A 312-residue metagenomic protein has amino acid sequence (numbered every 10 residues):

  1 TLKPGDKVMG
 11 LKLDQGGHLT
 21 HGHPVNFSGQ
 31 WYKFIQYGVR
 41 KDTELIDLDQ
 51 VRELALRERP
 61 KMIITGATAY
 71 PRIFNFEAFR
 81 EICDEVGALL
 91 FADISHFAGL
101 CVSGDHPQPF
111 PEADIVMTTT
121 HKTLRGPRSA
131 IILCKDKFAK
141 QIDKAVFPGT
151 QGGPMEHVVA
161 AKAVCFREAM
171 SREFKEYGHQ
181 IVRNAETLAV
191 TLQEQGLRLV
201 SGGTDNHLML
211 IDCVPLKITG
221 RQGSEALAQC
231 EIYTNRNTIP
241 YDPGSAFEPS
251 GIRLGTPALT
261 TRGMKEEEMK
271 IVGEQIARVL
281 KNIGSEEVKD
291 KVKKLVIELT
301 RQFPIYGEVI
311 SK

Functional and structural regions predicted by a protein language model:
T1-G196: Conserved PLP-enzyme active-site core in the AAT-like
R40-T43, E168-M170, P215-K217, A258-G263 (+1 more regions): A generic structural motif
A139-K144, A163-A169, G202-M209, P249-T256 (+1 more regions): Short acidic (Asp/Glu) and glycine-rich catalytic loops that position anionic groups and cofactors
G153-E156, E173-Q180, L192, G196-G203 (+2 more regions): Flexible, glycine/charged-enriched surface loops at secondary-structure junctions
A163, Q180-E186, G202-D212, P243-S245 (+1 more regions): A glycine-rich phosphate-binding loop feature that marks nucleotide/adenosyl-phosphate handling sites
G178-V182, A189, L210, S224 (+2 more regions): Generic hydrophobic alpha-helical scaffold/packing signal
R198-G263: Conserved PLP-binding catalytic core of the aspartate aminotransferase-like
A246-K312: PLP-dependent enzyme catalytic core of the Aspartate aminotransferase-like
